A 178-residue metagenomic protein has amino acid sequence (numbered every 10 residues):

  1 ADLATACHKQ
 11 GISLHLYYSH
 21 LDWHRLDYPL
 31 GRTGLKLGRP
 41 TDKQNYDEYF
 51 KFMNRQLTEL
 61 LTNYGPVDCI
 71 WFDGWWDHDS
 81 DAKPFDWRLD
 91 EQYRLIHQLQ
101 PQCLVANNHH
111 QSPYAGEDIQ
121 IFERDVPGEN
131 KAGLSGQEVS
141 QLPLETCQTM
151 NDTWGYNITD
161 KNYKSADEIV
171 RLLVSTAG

Functional and structural regions predicted by a protein language model:
A1-G178: Mature catalytic domains of secreted/periplasmic carbohydrate-active enzymes
